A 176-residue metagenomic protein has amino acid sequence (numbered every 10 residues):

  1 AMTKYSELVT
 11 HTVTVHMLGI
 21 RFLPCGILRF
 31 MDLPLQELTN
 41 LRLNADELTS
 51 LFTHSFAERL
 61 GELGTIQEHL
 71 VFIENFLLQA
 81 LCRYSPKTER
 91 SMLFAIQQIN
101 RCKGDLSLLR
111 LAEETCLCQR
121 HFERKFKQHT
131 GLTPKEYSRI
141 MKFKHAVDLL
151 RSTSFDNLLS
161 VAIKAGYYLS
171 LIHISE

Functional and structural regions predicted by a protein language model:
A1-K103, S107-L109, E114-Q119, L132-T133 (+2 more regions): Alpha-helical bundle regulatory/interaction domains
Q128-H129: Alpha-helical DNA-recognition elements
S138-V147: Short, basic, alpha-helical segments at the C-terminal edge of helix-turn-helix-like DNA-binding modules
I172-E176: Conserved small/polar residues in nucleotide/adenosyl-binding loops
